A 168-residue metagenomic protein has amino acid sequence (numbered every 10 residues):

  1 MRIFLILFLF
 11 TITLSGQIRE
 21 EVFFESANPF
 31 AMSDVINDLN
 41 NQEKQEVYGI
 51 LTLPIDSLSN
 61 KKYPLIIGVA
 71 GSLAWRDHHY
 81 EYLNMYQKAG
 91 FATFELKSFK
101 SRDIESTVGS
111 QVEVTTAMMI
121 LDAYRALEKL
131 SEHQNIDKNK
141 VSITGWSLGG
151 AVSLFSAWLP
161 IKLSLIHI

Functional and structural regions predicted by a protein language model:
I3-T13: Sec-dependent N-terminal signal peptides
Q17-N60: N-terminal cap/lid segment of alpha/beta-hydrolase-fold proteins
K61-G71: Short beta-strand element of the alpha/beta-hydrolase
L73, D77-H78, M85-K88, S98-M118 (+1 more regions): Cap/lid segment of the alpha/beta-hydrolase catalytic domain
V112-Q134, F155: Alpha/beta-hydrolase active-site loop
I136-S147: Alpha/beta-hydrolase fold nucleophile elbow
G150-K162: Short glycine-enriched nucleophile-adjacent loop and the immediately C-terminal alpha-helix near the catalytic center
I166-I168: Conserved small/polar residues in nucleotide/adenosyl-binding loops
